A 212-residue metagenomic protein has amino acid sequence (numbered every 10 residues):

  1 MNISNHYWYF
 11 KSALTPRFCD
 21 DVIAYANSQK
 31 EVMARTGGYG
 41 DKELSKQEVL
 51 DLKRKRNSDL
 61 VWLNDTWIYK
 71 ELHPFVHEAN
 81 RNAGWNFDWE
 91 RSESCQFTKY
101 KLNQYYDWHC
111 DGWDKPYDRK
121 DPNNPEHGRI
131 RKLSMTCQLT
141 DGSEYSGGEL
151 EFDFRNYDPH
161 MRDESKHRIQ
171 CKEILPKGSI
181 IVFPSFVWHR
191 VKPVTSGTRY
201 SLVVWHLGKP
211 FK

Functional and structural regions predicted by a protein language model:
M1-V182, F186-K212: Fe(II)/2-oxoglutarate oxygenase catalytic core
